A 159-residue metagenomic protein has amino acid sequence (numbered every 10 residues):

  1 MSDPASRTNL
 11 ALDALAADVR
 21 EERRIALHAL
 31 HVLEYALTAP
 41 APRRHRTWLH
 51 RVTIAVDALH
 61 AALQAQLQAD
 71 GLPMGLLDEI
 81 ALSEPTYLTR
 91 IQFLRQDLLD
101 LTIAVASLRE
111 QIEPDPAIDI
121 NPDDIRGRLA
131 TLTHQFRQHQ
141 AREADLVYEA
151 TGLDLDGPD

Functional and structural regions predicted by a protein language model:
M1-D159: Small-residue-biased structural context
